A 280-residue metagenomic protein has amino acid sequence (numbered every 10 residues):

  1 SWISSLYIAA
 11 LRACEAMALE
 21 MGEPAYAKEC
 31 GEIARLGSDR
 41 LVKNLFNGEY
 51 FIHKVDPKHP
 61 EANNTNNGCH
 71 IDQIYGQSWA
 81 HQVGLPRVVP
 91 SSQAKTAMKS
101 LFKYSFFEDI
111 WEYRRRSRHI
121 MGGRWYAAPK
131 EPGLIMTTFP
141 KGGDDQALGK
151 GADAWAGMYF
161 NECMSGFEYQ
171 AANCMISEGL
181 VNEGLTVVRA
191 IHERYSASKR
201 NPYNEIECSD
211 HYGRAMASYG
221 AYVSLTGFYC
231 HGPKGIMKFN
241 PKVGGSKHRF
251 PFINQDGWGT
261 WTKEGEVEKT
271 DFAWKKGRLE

Functional and structural regions predicted by a protein language model:
S1, V42-M164, H192, S196-S198: Extended glycan-interaction surfaces of carbohydrate-active proteins
S1-F46: Hydrophobic, small-residue-rich alpha-helical packing segments that form membrane-like cores
S1-S4, P24-G31, T65-Q73, V83-S91 (+4 more regions): Hydrophobic alpha-helical scaffolding
L6-P24, G76-V89, Y169-L180, G220-Y229: Well-ordered alpha-helical scaffold segments within catalytic/enzyme domains
C14-G22, S38, L45, S105 (+3 more regions): Structural signal for hydrophobic packing residues in well-ordered secondary-structure cores of soluble enzyme domains
G31, S38, M98, V187-V188: Inward-facing hydrophobic residues that define packing positions of alpha-helical scaffold repeats
K141-Q146, G157, N161, E168-E280: Non-catalytic C-terminal accessory modules of carbohydrate-active enzymes
